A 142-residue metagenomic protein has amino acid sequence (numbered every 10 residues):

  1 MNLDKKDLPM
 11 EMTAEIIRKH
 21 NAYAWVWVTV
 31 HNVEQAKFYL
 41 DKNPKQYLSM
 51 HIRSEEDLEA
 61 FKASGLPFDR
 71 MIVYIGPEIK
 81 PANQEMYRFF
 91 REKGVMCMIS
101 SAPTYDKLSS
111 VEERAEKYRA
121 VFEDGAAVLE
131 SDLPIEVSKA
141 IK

Functional and structural regions predicted by a protein language model:
M1-L58, F68-M71, E78-K80, R91-K93 (+1 more regions): Metal-dependent phosphodiesterase/phospholipase catalytic core, i.e., the His/Asp/Glu-rich active-site region
H51, E59-K142: C-terminal active-site rim and adjoining tail of enzyme catalytic domains
